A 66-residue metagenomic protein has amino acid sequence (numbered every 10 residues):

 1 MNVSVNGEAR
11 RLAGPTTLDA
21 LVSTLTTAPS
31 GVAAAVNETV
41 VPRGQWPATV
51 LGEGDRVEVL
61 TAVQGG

Functional and structural regions predicted by a protein language model:
M1-G65: Ubiquitin-like/PB1-type beta-grasp interaction modules and other compact soluble beta-rich domains
